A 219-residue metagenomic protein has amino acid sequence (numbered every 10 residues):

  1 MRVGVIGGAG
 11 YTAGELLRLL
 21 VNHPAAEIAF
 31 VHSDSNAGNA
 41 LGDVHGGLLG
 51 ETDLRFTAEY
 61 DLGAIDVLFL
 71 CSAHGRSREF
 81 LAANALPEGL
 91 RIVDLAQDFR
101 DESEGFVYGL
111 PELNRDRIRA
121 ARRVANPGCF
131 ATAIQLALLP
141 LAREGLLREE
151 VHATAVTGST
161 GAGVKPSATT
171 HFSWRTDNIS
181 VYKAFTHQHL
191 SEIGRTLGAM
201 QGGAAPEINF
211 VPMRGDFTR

Functional and structural regions predicted by a protein language model:
M1-A184, G202: N-terminal Rossmann-like NAD(P) cofactor-binding subdomain of oxidoreductases, focused on the glycine-rich
T170-F172, D177-R219: Contiguous C-terminal substrate-recognition/catalytic subdomains in enzyme active sites
